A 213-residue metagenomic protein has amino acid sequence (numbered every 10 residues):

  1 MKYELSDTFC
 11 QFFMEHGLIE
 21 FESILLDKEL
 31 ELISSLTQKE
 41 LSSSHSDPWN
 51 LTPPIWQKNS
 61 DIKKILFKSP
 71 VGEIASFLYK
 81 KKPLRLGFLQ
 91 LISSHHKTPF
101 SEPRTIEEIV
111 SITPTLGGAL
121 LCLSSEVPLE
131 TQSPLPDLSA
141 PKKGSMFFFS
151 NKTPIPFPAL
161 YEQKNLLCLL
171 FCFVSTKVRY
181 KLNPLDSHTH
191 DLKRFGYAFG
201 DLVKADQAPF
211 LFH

Functional and structural regions predicted by a protein language model:
M1-H16, F21-I112: Non-heme Fe(II)-dependent double-stranded beta-helix
H16, L116-A119, K143-S145, L166: Short, surface-exposed beta-edge/turn micro-motifs
E20-F21, L121-C122, M146-S150: Short hydrophobic-aromatic micro-motifs
L25-D27, L91, E126-V127, T153-I155 (+1 more regions): Short, solvent-exposed loop/turn segments at secondary-structure junctions
R85, T113-T115, Q163-N165: A short, structural micro-pattern
T98-P99, S124-L135: Glycine-rich, pocket-lining loop/helix-strand segments that form or immediately flank
P103-P128, A140-K142, F171-T176: Short, conserved beta-strand element in jelly-roll/cupin
L135-H213: Conserved double-stranded beta-helix
